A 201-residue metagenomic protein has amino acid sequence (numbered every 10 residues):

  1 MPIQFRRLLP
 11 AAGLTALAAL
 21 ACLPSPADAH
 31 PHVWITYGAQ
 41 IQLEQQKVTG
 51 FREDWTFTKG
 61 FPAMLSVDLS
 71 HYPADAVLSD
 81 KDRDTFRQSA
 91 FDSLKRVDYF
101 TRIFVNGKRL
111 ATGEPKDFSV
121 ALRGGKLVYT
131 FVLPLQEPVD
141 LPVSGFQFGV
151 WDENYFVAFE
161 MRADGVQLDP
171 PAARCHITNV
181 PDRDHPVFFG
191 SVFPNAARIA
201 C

Functional and structural regions predicted by a protein language model:
P2-T15: Bacterial N-terminal signal peptides that target proteins for export
A18-P26: C-terminal segment of classical bacterial N-terminal signal peptides
H30-A63: Early extracytoplasmic/domain-onset interaction patches
K47, L94, P138-P142: A short beta-turn/strand-edge loop motif at beta-sheet boundaries
G50, A63-D68, L141-Q147: Short, hydrophobic/aromatic beta-strand segments
L69-D80: Acidic, glycine-anchored loop motifs typical of Ca2+
R83-I103: Short, well-structured hydrophobic secondary-structure segments
F100-C201: Mature, soluble, non-transmembrane domains
